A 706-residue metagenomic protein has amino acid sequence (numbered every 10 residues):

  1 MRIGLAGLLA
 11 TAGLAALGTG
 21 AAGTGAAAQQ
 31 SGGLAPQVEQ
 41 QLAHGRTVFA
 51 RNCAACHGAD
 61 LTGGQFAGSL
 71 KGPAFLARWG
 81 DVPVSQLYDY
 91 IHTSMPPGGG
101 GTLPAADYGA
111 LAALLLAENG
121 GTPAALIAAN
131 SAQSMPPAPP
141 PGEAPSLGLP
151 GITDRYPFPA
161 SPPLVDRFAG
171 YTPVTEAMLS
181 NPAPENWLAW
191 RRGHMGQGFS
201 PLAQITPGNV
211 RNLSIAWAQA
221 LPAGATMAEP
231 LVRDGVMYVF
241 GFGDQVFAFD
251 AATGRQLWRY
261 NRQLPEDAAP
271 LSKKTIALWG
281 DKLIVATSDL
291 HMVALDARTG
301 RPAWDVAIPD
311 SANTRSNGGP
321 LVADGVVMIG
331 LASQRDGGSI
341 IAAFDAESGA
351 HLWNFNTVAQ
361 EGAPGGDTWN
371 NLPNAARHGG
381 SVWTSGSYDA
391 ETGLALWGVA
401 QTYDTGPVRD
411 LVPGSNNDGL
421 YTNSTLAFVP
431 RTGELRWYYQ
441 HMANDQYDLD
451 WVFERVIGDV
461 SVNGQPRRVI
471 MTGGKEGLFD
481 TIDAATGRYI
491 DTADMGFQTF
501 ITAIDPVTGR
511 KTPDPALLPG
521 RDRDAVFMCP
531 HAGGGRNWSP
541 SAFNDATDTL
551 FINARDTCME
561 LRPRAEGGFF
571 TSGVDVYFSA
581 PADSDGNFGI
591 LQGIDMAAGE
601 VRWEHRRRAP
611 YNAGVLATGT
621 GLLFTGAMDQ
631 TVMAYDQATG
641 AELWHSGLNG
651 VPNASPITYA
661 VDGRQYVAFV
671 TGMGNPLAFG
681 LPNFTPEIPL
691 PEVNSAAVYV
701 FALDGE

Functional and structural regions predicted by a protein language model:
G25-V48, G99, Y171: Electrostatic cytochrome c docking/interface patches
S31, G98-H194: Flexible coil segments in periplasmic/lumen-exposed cytochrome c-class electron-transfer proteins
E39-Q40, H44-R46, A59-P96: Gly/Gly-Pro-rich "capping" loops immediately C-terminal to redox-active cysteine motifs in periplasmic/lumenal
G45-D60, L111-L115: The canonical Cys-X-X-Cys-His
L149-I215, T357-P364, K511-L517, A580-P581 (+1 more regions): Blade/loop signatures of beta-propeller domains
W187-R191, A223-Q245, A268-M292, R315-G338 (+7 more regions): Repeat-blade elements of multi-bladed beta-propeller folds
A218-L231, R259-W279, D305-G319, N356-S385 (+8 more regions): Extracytoplasmic beta-rich repeat domains
I329-R335, S339, W397-G419, D556-S584 (+1 more regions): Short, conserved, GDST-rich strand-edge loop motifs in beta-rich repeat architectures
